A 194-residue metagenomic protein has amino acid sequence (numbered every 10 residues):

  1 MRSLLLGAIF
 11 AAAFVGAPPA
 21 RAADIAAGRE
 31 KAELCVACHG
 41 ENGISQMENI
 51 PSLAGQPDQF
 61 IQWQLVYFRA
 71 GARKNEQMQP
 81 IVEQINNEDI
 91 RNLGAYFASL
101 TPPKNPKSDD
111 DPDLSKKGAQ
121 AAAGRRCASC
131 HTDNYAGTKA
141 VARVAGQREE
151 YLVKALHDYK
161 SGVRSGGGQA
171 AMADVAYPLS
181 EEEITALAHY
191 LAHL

Functional and structural regions predicted by a protein language model:
M1-L4: Positively charged n-region of N-terminal signal peptides that target proteins for export
G7-G16: Bacterial N-terminal signal peptides
A17-A22: Sec/Tat signal peptide C-region and signal peptidase I cleavage site
A23-N42, N105-P106, D110-D133, R148: Sequence/structural segment immediately N-terminal to covalent heme-attachment motifs in c-type and related
I25, R29, G43-R73, Q79-I85 (+4 more regions): Gly/Gly-Pro-rich "capping" loops immediately C-terminal to redox-active cysteine motifs in periplasmic/lumenal
F68, Y96-F97, A122, Y159 (+1 more regions): Conserved hydrophobic/aromatic "anchor" residues that stabilize well-ordered secondary structure elements
E83-N105, E150, Y177-L194: C-terminal capping alpha-helices of c-type cytochrome domains
